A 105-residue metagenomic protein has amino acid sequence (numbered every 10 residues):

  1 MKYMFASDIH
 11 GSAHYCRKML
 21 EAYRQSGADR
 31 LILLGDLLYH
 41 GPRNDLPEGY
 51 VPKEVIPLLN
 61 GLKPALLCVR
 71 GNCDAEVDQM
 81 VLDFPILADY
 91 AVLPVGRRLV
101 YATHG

Functional and structural regions predicted by a protein language model:
K2-V95: Core catalytic region of metal-dependent phosphoesterases/phosphodiesterases, especially metallo-beta-lactamase-like
D8-H10, A102-G105: Histidine-centered catalytic micro-motifs
